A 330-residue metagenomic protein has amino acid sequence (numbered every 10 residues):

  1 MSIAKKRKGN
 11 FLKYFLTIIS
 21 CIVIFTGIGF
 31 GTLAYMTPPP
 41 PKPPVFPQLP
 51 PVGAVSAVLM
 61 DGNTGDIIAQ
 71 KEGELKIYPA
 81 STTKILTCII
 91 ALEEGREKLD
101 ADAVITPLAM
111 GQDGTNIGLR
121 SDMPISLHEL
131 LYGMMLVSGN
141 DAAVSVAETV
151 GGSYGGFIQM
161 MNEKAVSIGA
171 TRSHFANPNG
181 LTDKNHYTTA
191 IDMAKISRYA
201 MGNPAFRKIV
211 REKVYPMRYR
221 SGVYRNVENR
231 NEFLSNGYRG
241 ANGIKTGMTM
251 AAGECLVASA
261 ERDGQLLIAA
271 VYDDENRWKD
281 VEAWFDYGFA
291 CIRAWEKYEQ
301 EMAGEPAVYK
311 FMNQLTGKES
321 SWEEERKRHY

Functional and structural regions predicted by a protein language model:
M1-Y14: N-terminal Lys/Arg-rich, disordered targeting/topogenic segments
L12-F15, F25, D61, I68 (+6 more regions): Catalytic-site microenvironment of enzymes that process N-acetyl-hexosamine-containing cell-wall polysaccharides
T17-F30: Hydrophobic membrane-insertion alpha-helices, especially the h-region of bacterial N-terminal signal peptides
C21, G152, S167, A290-A294: A structural signal for alpha-helix termini and helix-coil/disorder junctions
I28-M36, G288: Structural signature of transmembrane alpha-helix termini at the membrane-water interface
A34-I191, K195-P204: Active-site-adjacent loops and short helices of periplasmic peptidoglycan-processing enzymes
A170-T171, T182-D192, S197-Y330: Domain-terminus/edge residues, biased toward the C-terminal soluble/receptor-binding domains of extracytoplasmic
